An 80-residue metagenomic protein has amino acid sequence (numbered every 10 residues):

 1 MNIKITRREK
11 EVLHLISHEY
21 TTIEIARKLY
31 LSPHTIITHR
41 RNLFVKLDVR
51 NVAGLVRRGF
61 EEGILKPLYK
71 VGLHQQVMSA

Functional and structural regions predicted by a protein language model:
M1-H14, K66-G72: Regulatory hinge/linker segments at domain boundaries that couple sensory/effector modules to output domains
E9-E11, E24, E61-E62: Acidic-residue sensor for enzyme active/binding pockets
K10-H14, F44, V56: Hydrophobic residues on short alpha-helical segments
H14-H18, F60: Short, locally clustered residues in the helix-turn-helix/winged-helix DNA-binding domain
E19-T22, L65: A general structural signal for well-ordered secondary-structure junctions
T21-G54: Recognition helix of helix-turn-helix DNA-binding domains
V45-A80: Basic, Lys/Arg-enriched C-terminal extension of HTH/homeodomain DNA-binding domains
